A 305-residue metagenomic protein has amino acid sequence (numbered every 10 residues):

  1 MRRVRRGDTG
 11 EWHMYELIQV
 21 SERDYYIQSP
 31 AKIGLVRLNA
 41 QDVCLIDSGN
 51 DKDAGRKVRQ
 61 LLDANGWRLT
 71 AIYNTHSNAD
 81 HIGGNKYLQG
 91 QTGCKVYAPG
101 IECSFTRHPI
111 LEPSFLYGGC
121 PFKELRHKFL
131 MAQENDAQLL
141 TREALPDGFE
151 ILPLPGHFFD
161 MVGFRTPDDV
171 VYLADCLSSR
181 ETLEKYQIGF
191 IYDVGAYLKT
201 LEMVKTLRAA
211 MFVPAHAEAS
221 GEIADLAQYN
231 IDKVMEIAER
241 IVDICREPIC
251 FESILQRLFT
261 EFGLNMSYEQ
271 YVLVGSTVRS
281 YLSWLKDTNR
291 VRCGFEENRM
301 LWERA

Functional and structural regions predicted by a protein language model:
R3-H13: Short, Lys/Arg-enriched N-terminal segments with co-localized hydrophobic residues within the first ~10-30 amino acids
E11-N65, G163-D175: Conserved beta-strand hairpin/beta-sheet module of binuclear metal-dependent hydrolase folds, prominently
R23, V36, D47, H76 (+7 more regions): Divalent metal-coordination and catalytic microenvironments
I27-S29, L145, L154-F158: A short catalytic or substrate-binding loop motif that flags glycine-/basic-rich loops and adjacent residues that bind
N50, E150-E236: Metallo-beta-lactamase
G55-L145: Active-site HxH/HxHxD metal-binding segment of metal-dependent hydrolases
D232-P248: Positively charged, polyanion-binding regions of nucleic-acid-associated proteins
D243-A305: C-terminal regulatory/interaction regions
